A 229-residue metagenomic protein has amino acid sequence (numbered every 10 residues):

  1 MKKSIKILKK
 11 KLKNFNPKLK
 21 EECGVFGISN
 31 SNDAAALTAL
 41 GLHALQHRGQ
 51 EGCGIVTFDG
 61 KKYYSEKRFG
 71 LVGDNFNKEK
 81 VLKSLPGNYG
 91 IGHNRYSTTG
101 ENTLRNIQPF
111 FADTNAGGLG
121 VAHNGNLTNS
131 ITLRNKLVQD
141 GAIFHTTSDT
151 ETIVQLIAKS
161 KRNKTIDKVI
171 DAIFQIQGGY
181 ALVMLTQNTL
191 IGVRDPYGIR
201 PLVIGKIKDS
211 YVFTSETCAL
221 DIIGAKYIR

Functional and structural regions predicted by a protein language model:
M1-R229: Conserved short alpha-helical segments that host acidic/polar catalytic motifs at enzyme active sites
